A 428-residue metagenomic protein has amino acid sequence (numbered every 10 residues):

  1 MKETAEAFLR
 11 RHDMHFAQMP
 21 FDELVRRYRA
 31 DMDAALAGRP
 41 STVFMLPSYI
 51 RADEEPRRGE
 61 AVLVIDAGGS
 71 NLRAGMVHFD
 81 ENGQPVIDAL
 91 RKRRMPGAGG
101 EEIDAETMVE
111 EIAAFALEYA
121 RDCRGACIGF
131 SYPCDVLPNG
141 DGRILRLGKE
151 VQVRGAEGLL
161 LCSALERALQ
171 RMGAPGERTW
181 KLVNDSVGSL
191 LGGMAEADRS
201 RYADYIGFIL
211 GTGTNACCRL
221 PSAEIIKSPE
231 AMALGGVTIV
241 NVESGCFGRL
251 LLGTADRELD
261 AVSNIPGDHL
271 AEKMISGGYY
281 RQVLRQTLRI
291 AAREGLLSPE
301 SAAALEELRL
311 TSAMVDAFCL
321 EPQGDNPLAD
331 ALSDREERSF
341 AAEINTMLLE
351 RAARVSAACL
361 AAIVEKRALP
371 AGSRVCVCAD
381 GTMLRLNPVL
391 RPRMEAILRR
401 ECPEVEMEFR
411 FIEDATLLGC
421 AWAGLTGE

Functional and structural regions predicted by a protein language model:
M1-L90, R94-R124, Q170, A195-E196 (+2 more regions): ATP-binding/phosphotransfer module of carbohydrate and carboxylate kinases, centering on a glycine-rich
E60-D66, G125-C127, T179-K181, Y205-I209 (+3 more regions): Short glycine-aspartate micro-motif
I65-R73, S131, S186-V187, F208-G213 (+1 more regions): A short acidic Gly-Thr/Ser loop motif
L72, P133-L137, N215-C217, R249: Short, acidic Gly/Pro/Ser/Thr-rich loop/turn segments
H78-E81, I128-C134: Short glycine-enriched loops at secondary-structure junctions
Q84-I87, E150-A156, L191-V283, R289: Glycine-rich phosphate-binding loop of actin/hexokinase-like ATP-binding domains
R93-E110, C134-R199, D204-I206, S222-C246 (+1 more regions): Glycine-rich phosphate-binding loop and adjoining helix at the ATP-binding site of ATP-dependent phosphoryl-transfer
